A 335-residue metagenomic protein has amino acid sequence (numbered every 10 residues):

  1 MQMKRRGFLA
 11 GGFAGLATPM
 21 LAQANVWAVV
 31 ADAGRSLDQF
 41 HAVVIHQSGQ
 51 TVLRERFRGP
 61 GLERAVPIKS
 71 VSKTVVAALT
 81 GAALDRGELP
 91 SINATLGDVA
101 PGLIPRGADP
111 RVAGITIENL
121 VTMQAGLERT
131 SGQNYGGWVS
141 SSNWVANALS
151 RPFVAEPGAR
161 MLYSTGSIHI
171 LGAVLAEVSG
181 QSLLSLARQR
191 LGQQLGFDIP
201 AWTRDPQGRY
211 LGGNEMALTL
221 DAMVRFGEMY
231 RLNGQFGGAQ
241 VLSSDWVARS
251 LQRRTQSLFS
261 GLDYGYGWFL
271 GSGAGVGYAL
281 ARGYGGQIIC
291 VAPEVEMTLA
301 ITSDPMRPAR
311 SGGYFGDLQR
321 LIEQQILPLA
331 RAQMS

Functional and structural regions predicted by a protein language model:
Q2, G7-A24: N-terminal export signals
A31-G61, I289-C290, E296-A300: A short, well-structured edge-of-sheet supersecondary motif
G49, P67-I92, L171-L175, F226: Active-site SXXK
R56, E63, S131-M216: Catalytic-site signature segments of enzymes, centered on catalytic residues
P67, R86-A125, S150, V178-N214 (+1 more regions): Active-site helix/loop module of the DD-peptidase/beta-lactamase fold, centered on the serine-lysine SxxK catalytic
S167-V174, N214-Q235, Q287-D304: Active-site-proximal alpha-helical segments within enzyme catalytic domains
I199-P200, V247-A300: Active-site Gly/Thr loop motif
G283-S335: Structured C-terminal helix/loop/strand segments within mature extracytoplasmic catalytic/sensor domains
